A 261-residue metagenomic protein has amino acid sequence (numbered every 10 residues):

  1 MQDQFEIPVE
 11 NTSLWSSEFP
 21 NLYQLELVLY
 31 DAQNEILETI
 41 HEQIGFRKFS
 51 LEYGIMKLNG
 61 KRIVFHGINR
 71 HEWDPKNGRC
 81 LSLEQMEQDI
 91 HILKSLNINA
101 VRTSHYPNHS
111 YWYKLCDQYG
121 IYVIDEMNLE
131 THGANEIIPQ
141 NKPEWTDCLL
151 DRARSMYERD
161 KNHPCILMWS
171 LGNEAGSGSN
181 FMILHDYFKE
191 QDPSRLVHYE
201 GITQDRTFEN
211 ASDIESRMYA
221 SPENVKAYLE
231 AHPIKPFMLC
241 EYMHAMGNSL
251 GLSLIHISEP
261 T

Functional and structural regions predicted by a protein language model:
M1-V123, D151-R152, N162-M168, L184 (+2 more regions): Secreted/periplasmic carbohydrate-active enzymes, especially glycoside hydrolases
I90-L93, A100-S258: Substrate-binding/catalytic cleft of secreted carbohydrate-active enzymes, primarily glycoside hydrolases
